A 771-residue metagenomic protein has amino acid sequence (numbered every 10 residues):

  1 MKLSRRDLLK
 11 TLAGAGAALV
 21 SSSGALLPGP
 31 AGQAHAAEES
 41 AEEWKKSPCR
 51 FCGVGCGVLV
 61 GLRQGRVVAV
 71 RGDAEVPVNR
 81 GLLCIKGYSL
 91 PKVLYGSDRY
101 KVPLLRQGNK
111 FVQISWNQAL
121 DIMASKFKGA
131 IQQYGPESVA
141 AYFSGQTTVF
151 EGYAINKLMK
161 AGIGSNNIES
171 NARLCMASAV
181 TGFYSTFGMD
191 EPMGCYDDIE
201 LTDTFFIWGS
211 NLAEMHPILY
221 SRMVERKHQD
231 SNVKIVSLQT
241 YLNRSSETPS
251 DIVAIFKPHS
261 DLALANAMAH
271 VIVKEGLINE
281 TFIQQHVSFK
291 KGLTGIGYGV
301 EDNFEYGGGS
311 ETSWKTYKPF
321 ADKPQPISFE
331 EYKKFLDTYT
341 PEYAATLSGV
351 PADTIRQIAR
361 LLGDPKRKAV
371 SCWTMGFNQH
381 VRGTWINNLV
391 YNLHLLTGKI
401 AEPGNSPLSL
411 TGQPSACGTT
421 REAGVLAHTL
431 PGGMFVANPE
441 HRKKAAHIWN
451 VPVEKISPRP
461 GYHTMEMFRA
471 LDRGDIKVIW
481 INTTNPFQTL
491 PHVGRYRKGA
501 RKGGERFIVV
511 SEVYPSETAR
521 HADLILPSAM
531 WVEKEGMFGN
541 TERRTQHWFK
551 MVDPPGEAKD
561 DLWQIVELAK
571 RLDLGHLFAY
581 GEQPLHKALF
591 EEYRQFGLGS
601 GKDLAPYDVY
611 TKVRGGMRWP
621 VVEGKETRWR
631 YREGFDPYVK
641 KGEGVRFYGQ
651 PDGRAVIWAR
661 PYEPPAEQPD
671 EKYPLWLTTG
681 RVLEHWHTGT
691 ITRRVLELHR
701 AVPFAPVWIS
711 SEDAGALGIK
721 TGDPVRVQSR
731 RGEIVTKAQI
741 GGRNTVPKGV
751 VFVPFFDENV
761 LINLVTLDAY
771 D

Functional and structural regions predicted by a protein language model:
M1-G16: N-terminal secretory signal peptides and thylakoid transit peptides that target proteins across membranes
S23-A69, S231: C-terminal segment of N-terminal export signals and the immediately downstream linker at the start of the mature
L120-S138, C195-T204, F335, R356-V370 (+1 more regions): Glycine-rich phosphate/diphosphate-binding loops that line cofactor/substrate pockets in enzymes
Y153-R226, S231-L238, A263-N266, T312 (+6 more regions): Extended redox/cofactor-interaction regions of prokaryotic respiratory oxidoreductases
Q229, N243-K366: Long, well-ordered, tryptophan-enriched scaffold segments
P249-F256, R544-P555, R694: Short beta-alpha connecting loops at secondary-structure transitions that line or flank enzyme active sites
E505-F507, V513-Y514, M551-K570: Phosphate/diphosphate-binding loops
D561-K612, T688, T692-W708, E712-D771: Long, contiguous, secondary-structure-rich segments that constitute the structural scaffold of globular domains
